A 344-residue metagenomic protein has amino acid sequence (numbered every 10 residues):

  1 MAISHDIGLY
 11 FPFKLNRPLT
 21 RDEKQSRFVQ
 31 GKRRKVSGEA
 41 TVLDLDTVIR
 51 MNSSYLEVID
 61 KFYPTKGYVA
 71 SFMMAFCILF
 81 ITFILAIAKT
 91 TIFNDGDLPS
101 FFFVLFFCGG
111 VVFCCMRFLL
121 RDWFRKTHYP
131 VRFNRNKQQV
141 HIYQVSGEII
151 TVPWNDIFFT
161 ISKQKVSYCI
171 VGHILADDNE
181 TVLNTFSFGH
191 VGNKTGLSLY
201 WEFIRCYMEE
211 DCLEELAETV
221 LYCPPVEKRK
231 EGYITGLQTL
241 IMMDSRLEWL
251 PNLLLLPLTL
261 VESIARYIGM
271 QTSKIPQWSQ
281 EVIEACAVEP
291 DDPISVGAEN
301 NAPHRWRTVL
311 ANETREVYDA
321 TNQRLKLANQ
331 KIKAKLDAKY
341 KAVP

Functional and structural regions predicted by a protein language model:
A2-V48: Short, non-transmembrane cytosolic segments of multipass membrane proteins
L43-D60: Residue-level recognition of beta-strand termini and adjacent short loop/turns
M51-S54, E214-D244: Juxtamembrane amphipathic/hinge helix adjacent to a transmembrane helix
I59-H128, G232-E316, T321-R324, A328-P344: Alpha-helical transmembrane spans
F124-T127, I157-I174: Juxtamembrane cytosolic face of transmembrane helices
P130-N134: Juxtamembrane membrane-interface segments of multi-pass membrane proteins
Q139-I142, G147-K165: Phosphoinositide-dependent membrane-docking surfaces
V166-R229: A membrane-cytosol interface segment of integral membrane proteins
